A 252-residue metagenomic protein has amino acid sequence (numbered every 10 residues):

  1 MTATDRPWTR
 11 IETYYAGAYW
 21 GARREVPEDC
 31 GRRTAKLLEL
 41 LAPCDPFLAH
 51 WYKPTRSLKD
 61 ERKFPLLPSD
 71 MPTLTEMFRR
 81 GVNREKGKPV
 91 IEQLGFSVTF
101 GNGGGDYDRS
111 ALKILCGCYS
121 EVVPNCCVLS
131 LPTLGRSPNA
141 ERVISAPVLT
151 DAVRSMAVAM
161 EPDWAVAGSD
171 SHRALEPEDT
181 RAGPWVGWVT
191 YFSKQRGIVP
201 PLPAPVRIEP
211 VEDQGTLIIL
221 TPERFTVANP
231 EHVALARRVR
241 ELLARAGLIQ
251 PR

Functional and structural regions predicted by a protein language model:
M1-S57, G168-R252: C-terminal interaction module
C44, H50-G168: Internal, hydrophobic cores of structured domains that mediate oligomerization or house catalytic pockets within large
